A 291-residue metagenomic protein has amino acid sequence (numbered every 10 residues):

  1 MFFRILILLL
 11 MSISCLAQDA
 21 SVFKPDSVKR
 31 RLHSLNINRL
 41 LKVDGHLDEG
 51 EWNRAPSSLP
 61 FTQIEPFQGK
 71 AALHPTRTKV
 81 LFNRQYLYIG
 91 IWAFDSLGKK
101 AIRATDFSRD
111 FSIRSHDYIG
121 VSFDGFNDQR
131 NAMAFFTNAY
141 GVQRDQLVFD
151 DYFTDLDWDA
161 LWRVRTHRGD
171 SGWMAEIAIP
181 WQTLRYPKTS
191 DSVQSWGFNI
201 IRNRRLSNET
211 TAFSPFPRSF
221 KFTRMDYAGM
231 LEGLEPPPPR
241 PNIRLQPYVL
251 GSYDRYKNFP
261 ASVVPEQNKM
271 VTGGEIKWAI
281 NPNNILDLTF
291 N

Functional and structural regions predicted by a protein language model:
M1-L8: Sec-dependent signal peptide recognition, specifically the positively charged N-region followed immediately by
S12-C15: N-terminal signal peptide c-region/cleavage motif recognized by signal peptidases
Q18-N291: Structural preference for beta-rich elements and adjacent junctions enriched in aromatics
